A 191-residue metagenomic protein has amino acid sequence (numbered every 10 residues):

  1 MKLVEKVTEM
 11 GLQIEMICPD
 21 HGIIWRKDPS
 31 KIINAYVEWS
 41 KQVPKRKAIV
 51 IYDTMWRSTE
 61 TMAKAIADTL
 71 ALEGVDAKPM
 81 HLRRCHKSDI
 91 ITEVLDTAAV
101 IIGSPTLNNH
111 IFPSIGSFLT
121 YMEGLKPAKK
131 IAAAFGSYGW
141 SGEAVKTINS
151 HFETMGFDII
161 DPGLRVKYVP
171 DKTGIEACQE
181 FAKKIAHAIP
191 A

Functional and structural regions predicted by a protein language model:
M1, S40-V43: Active-site-proximal loop/helix segment associated with metal-binding centers of metalloenzymes
M1-I24, A65-L82, I90-A191: FMN-binding flavodoxin-like domain, especially the glycine-rich phosphate-binding loop
I14, Q42, Y52-D53: C-terminal accessory/connector segments of nucleic-acid motor ATPases
P29-I33: Interdomain/boundary linker segments immediately adjacent to catalytic/signaling cores
N34-S40, Q179: Membrane-embedded alpha-helical bundles that constitute the cytochrome b-like, heme-associated redox core of multi-pass
K47-I51, A133: Conserved beta-strand elements of the Class I
Y52-W56, D171: Short acidic-aromatic active-site loops that bind/stabilize oxyanions
T59: Glycine-rich phosphate/diphosphate-binding loop of Rossmann-like nucleotide-binding domains
